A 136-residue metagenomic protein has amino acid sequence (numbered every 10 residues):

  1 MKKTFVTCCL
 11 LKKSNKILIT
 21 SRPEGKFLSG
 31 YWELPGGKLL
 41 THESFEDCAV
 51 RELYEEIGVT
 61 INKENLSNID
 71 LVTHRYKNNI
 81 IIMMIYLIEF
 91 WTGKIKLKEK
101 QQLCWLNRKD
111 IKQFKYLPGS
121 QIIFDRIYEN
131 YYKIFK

Functional and structural regions predicted by a protein language model:
M1-L18, K38, L71: Conserved N-terminal beta-strand and adjoining loop/helix that marks the start of the Nudix/MutT-like hydrolase domain
T4, K13, V72-K94, C104: Active-site-adjacent beta-strand/loop module that shapes the phosphate/pyrophosphate-binding cleft
K16-E55: Conserved Nudix-box catalytic region and its N-terminal flanking loop in Nudix hydrolases and closely related
T60-D70, Y86: A short coil-to-beta-strand element that immediately follows conserved catalytic motifs
L87, K96-I127: NUDIX/MutT-family hydrolases
Y128-K136: Generic C-terminal helix-cap and adjacent flexible tail
